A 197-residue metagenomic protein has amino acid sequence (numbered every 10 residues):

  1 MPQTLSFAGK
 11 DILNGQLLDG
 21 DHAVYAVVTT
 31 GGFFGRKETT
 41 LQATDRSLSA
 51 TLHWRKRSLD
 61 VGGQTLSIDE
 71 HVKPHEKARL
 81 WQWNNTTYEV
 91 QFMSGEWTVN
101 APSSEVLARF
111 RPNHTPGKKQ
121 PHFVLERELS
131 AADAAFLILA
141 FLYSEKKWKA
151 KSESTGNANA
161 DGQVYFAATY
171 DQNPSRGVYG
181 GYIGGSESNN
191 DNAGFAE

Functional and structural regions predicted by a protein language model:
M1-Y25, K77-A78, N84-E197: Low-complexity or membrane-interfacial segments used for flexible interactions
A23-E96, P102, F110: Acidic, polar low-complexity intrinsically disordered regions
